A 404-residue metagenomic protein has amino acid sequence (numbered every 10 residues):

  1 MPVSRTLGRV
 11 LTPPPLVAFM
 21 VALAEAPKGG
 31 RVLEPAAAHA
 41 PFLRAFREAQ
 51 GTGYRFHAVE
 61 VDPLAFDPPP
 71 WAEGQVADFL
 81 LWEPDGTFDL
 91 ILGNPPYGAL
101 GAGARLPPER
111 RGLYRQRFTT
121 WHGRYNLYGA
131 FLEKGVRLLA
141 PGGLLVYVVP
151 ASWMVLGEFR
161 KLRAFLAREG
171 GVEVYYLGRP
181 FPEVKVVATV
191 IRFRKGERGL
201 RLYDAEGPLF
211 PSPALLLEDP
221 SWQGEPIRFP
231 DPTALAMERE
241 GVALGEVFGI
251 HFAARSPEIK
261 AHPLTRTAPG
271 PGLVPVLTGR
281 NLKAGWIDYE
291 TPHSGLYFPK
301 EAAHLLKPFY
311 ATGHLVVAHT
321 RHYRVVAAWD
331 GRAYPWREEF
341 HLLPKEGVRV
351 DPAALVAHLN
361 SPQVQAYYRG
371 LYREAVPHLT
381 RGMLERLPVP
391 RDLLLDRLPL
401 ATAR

Functional and structural regions predicted by a protein language model:
M1-P2: N-terminal, positively charged/glycine-rich alpha-helical extensions of SAM-dependent methyltransferases
R5-F19, A36-R47, G53-Y54, V59-W71 (+1 more regions): Signature of N6-adenine DNA methyltransferases within the class I
A22-K28: Glycine-rich helix-loop-beta junction characteristic of Rossmann-like nucleotide cofactor-binding loops
P27, D85-G86, G272, G382: Structured loop/turn residues at beta-strand edges in well-structured enzyme cores
G30, D89, H314: Conserved acidic residues
V76: Conserved residues in the N-terminal Rossmann fold of short-chain dehydrogenase/reductase
L235-R404: Polybasic, glycine- and aromatic-enriched phosphate-binding surface used to engage nucleic acids
